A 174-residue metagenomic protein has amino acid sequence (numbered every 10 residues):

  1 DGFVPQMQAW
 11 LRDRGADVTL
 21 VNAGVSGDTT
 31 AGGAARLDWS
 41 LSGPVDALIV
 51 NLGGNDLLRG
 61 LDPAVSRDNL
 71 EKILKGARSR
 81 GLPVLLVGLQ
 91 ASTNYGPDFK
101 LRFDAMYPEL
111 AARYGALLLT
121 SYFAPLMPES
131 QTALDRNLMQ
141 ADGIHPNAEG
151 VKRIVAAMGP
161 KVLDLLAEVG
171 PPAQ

Functional and structural regions predicted by a protein language model:
D1-G2: Glycine- and acidic-residue-enriched helix-capping/strand-helix junction motifs
Q6-A16, G32-Q174: Alpha-helical cap/lid subdomain in secreted, periplasmic, or secretory-pathway luminal O-acyl-processing enzymes
D17-T29: A short beta-strand-loop structural module common to alpha/beta enzyme folds
